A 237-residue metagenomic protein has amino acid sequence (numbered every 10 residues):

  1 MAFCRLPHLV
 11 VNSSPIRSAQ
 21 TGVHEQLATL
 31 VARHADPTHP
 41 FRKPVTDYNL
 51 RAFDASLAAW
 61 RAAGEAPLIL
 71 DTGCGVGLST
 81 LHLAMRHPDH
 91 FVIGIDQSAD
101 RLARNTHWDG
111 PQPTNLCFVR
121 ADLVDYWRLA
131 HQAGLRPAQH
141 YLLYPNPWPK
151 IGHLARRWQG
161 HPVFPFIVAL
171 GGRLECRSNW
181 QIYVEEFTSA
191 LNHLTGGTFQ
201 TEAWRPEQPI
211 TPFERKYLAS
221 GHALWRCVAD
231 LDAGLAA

Functional and structural regions predicted by a protein language model:
A2-L68, L78-M85: S-adenosyl-L-methionine
T72, I95: Conserved beta-strand/loop positions that form the S-adenosyl-L-methionine
G73-G77: Class I SAM-dependent methyltransferase "Motif I" SAM/SAH-binding loop
S98: Conserved SAM/SAH-binding beta-strand->alpha-helix loop
H107-G134: S-adenosyl-L-methionine
A155-V163: Charged helix-capping and loop-helix junction motifs
L170-S178: Conserved beta-strand signature within the Rossmann-like core of class I S-adenosyl-L-methionine
Y183-A190, L194-A237: Class I S-adenosyl-L-methionine
